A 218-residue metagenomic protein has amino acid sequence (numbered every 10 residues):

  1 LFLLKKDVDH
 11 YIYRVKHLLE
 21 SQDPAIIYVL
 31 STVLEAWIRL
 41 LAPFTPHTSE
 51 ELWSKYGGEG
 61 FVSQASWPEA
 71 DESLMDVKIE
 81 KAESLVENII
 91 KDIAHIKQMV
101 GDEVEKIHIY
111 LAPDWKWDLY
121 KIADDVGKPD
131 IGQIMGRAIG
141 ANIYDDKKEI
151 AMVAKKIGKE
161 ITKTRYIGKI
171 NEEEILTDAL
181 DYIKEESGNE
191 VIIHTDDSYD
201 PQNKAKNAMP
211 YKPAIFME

Functional and structural regions predicted by a protein language model:
F2-D92, Y110-P113: Acidic, turn-prone loop/beta-hairpin segments
G60-E218: C-terminal low-complexity, glycine/proline- and small-hydrophobic-enriched intrinsically disordered tails that act as
